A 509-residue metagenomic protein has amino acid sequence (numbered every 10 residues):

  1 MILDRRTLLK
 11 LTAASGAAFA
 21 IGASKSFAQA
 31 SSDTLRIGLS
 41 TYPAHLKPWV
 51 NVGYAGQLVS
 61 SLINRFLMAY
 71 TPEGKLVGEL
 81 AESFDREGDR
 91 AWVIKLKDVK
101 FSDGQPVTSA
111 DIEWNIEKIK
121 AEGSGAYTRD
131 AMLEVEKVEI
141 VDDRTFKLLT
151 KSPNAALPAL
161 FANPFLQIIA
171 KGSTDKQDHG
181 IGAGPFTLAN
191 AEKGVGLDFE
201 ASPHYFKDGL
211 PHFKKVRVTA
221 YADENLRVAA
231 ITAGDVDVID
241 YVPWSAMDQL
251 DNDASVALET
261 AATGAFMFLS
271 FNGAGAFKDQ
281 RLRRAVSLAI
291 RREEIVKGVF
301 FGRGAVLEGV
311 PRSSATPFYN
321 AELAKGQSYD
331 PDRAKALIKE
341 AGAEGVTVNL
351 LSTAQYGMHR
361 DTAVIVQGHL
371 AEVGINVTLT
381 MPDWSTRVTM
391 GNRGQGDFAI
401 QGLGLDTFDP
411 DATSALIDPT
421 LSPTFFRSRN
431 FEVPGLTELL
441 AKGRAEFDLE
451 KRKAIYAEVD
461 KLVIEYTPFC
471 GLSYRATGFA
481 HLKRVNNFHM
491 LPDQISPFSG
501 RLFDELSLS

Functional and structural regions predicted by a protein language model:
G38-G88, E117, I181-G182: N-terminal lobe/hinge region of extracytoplasmic solute-binding protein
T71-K75, A159-P211, K215-R217, D223-N225 (+2 more regions): Gly/Pro-rich hinge or "lid" segments in bacterial periplasmic/extracellular proteins
D85, T128-A170: Surface-exposed binding/hinge segments that line and control ligand-binding clefts or catalytic entry sites
S109-N115, D143-L149, G184-P185, H212-K215 (+5 more regions): Alpha-helical secondary-structure segments
H204-Q249, Q367-G368, N376-T378: Ligand-site clamp/hinge motif
A305-E340, G357-H359: Structural transition elements
T378-R387, S414-K483, S509: Extracytoplasmic/peripheral linker and loop segments enriched in polar/acidic and small residues with frequent Thr/Pro
H481-S509: Long beta-strand-rich cores associated with HINT superfamily self-processing modules
